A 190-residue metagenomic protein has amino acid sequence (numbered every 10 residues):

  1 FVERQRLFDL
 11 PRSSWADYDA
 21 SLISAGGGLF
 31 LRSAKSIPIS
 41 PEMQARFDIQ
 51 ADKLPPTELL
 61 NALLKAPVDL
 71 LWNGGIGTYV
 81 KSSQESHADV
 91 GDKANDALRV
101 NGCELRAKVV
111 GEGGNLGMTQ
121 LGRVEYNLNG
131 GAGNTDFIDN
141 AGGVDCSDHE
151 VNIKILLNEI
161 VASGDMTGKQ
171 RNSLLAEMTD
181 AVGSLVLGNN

Functional and structural regions predicted by a protein language model:
F1-N190: Non-transmembrane, aqueous-exposed alpha-helical and coiled segments at domain scale
